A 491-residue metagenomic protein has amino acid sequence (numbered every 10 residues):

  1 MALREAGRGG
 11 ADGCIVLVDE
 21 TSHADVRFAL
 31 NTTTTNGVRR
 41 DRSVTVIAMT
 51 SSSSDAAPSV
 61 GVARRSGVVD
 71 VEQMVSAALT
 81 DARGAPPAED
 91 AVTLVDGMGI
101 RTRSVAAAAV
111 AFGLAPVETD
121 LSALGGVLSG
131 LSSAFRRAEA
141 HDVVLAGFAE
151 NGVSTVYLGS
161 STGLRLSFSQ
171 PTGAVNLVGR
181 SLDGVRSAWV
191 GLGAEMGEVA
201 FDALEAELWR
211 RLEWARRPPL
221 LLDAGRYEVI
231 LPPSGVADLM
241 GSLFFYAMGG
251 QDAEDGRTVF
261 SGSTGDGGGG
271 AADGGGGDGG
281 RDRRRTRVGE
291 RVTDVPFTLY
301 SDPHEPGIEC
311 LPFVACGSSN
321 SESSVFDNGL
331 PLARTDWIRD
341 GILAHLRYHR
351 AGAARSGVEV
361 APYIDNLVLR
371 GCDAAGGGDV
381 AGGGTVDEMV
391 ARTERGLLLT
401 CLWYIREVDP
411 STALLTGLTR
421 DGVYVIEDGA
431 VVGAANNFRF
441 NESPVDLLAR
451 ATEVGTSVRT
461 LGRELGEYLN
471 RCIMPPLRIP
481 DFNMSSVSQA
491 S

Functional and structural regions predicted by a protein language model:
M1-S491: N-terminal small-residue-enriched
